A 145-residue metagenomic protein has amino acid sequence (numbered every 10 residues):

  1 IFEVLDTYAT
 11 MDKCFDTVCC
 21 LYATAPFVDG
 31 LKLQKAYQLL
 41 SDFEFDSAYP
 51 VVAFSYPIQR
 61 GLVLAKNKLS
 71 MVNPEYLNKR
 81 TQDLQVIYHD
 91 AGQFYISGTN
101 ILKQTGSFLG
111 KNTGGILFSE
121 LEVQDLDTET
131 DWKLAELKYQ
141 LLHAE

Functional and structural regions predicted by a protein language model:
F2-V4, P26-N112, L117: Conserved core of the sugar-phosphate nucleotidyltransferase
L5-D16, S41-F43: Glycine-rich phosphate-binding loop signature in dinucleotide/nucleotide-binding domains
D6, Q38, L137-L141: Short, well-ordered alpha-helices that flank and scaffold nucleotide-derived cofactor binding pockets
D12-P26: Short beta-strand-to-loop acidic/aromatic patch adjacent to the donor-nucleotide binding site
D16, D46, D90, D125-D127 (+1 more regions): Acidic side chains
C19, Q93, E122-V123: Residue-level marker of motif borders
I116-L117, E122-E145: Hydrophobic helical membrane-anchoring modules
